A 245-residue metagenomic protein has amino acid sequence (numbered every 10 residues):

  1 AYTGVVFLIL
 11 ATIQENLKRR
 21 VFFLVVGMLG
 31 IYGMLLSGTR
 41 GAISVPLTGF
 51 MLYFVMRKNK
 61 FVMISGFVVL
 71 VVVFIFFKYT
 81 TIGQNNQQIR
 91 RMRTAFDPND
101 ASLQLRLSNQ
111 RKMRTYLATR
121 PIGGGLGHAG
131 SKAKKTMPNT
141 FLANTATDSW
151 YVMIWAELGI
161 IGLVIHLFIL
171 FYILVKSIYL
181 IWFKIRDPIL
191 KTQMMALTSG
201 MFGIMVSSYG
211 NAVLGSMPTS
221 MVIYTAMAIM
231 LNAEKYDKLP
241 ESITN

Functional and structural regions predicted by a protein language model:
A1-M56, V68, I178-Y179, F202-I204 (+1 more regions): Alpha-helical transmembrane segments of multi-pass inner-membrane proteins
A1-T3, G41, W155-G159, L214-I223: Membrane-interface micro-motifs in multi-pass membrane enzymes
I13, L36, I43, M56-N59 (+3 more regions): Juxtamembrane transmembrane-helix termini
I13-V21, L158-M205: Hydrophobic transmembrane alpha-helices and their immediate junctions
E15-L17, F61, P188-K191, L231-N245: Transmembrane signal-anchor hairpin modules in multi-pass inner-membrane enzymes, especially those that act on
M28-Y32, L36-S37, F54-D97, R114-A118: A membrane-periplasm/extracellular boundary helix in multi-pass inner-membrane enzymes that assemble envelope glycans
R93-R111, T115-L158, I181-K184: Long extracytoplasmic/lumenal interhelical loops at the membrane interface of multi-pass membrane proteins
Y172, K176, L197-N245: Transmembrane alpha-helices of multi-pass inner-membrane enzymes
